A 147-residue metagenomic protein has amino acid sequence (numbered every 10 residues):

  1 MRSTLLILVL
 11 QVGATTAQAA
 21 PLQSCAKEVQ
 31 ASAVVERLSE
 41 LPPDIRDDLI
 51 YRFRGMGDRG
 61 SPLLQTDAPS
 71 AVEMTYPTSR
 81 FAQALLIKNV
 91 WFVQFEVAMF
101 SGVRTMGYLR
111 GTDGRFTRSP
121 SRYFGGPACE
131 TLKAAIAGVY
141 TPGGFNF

Functional and structural regions predicted by a protein language model:
T4-G13: Bacterial N-terminal signal peptides
A17-V90, S121-F147: Flexible low-complexity loop/turn motifs enriched in small/helix-breaking residues
S79-G107: Exposed beta-strand-loop-beta-strand "reactive/processing" segments of non-cytosolic proteins
V93, T117-S119: Short hydrophobic/aromatic-rich beta-strand segments that constitute the beta-sheet cores of beta-sandwich/beta-barrel
Y108, S119-S121: Residue-level detector of high-confidence beta-strand sites
G111-R115: Short loop/turn segments immediately following beta-strands, especially the blade-tip and inter-blade linker loops
